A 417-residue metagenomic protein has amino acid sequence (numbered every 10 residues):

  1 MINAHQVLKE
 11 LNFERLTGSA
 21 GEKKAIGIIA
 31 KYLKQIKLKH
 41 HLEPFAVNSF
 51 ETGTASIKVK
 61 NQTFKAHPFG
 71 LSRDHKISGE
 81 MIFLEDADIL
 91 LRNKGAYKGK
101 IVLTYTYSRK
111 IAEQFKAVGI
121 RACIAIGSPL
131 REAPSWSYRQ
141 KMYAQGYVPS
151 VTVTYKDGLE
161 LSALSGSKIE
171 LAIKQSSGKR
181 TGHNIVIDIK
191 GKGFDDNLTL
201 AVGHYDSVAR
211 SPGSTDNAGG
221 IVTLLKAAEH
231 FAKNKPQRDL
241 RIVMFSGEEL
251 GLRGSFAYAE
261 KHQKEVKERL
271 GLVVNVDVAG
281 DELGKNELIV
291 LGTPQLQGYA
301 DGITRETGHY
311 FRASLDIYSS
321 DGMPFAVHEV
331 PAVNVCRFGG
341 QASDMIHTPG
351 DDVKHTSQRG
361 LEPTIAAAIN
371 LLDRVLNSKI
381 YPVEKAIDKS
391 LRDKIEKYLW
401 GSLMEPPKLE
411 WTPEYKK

Functional and structural regions predicted by a protein language model:
M1-G21, I36, L130-M142, D206 (+2 more regions): N-terminal capping segment at the start of a domain
M1-I2, Q6-I101: Noncatalytic luminal/extracellular "stalk/propeptide" segments of secretory-pathway proteins
N12-A20, K39, I101-Y105, G146-V148 (+5 more regions): Second-shell loop/turn segments in exported
L33-K34, T104-Y107, I185, N197 (+2 more regions): Alpha-helical metal-binding/catalytic segments enriched in His/Glu/Asp
V59-K65, D74-F83, Y138-S214, E229-H230 (+1 more regions): Soluble metallo-hydrolase cores and metallopeptidase-like ectodomains found primarily in the secretory/periplasmic
A66-P149, F311: Extracellular/luminal Protease-associated
E229, A342-K417: His/Asp/Glu-rich mid-to-C-terminal helical/loop segments that flank catalytic regions of hydrolases
F245-D344, E410-E414: Metal-dependent peptidase/peptidase-like ectodomains
